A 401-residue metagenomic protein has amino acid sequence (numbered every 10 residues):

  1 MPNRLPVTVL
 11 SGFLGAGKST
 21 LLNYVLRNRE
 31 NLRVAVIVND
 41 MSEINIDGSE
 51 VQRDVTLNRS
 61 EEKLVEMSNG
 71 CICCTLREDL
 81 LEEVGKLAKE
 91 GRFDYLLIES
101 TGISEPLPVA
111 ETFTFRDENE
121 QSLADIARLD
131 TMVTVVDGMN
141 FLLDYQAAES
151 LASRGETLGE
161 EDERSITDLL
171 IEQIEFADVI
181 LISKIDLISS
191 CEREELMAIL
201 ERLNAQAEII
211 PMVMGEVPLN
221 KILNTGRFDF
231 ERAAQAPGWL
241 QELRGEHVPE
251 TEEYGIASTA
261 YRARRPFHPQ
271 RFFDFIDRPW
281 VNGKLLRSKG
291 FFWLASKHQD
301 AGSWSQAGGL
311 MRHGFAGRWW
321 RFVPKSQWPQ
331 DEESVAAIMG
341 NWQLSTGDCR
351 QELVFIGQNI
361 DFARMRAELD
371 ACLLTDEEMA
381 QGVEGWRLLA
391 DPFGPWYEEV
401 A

Functional and structural regions predicted by a protein language model:
P2-D168: Nucleotide-state-sensitive switch-loop elements of NTP-binding domains
E43, F141, A147-E352, F362 (+2 more regions): C-terminal accessory "lid"/substrate-recognition subdomains
S49-V55, M197-L200, A367-D370: Short, aromatic/basic amphipathic alpha-helical patches
L81, E105-P106, P269, F362-M365: Short, well-ordered alpha-helical microsegments
Q358, A367-L374: Long, low-complexity, charged/polar intrinsically disordered accessory regions
